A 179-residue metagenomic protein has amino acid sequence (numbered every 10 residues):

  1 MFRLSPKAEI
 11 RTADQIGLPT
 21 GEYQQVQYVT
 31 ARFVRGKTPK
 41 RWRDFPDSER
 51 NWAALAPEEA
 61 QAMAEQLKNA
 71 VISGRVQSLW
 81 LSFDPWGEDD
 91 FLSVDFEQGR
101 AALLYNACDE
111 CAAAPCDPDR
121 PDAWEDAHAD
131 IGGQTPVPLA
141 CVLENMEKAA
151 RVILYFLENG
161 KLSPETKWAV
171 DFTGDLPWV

Functional and structural regions predicted by a protein language model:
M1-S73, R100, L104-V179: Acidic, proline/glycine-rich low-complexity IDRs
G74-N106: The feature represents the first ordered module of a protein
